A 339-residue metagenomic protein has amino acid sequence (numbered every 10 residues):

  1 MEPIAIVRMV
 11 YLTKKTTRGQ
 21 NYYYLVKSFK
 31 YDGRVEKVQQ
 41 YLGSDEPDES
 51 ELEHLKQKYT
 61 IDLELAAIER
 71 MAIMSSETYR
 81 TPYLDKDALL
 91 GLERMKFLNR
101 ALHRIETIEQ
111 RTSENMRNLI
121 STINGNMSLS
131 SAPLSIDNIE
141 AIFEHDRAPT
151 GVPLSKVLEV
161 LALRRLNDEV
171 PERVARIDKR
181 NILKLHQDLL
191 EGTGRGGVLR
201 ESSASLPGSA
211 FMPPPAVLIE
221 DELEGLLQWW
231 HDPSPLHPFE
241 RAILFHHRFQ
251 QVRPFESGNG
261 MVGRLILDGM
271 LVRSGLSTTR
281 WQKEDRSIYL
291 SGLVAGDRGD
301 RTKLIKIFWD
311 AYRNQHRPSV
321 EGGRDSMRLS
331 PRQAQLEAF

Functional and structural regions predicted by a protein language model:
E2-S257, M261-F339: FIC/Doc superfamily catalytic core
